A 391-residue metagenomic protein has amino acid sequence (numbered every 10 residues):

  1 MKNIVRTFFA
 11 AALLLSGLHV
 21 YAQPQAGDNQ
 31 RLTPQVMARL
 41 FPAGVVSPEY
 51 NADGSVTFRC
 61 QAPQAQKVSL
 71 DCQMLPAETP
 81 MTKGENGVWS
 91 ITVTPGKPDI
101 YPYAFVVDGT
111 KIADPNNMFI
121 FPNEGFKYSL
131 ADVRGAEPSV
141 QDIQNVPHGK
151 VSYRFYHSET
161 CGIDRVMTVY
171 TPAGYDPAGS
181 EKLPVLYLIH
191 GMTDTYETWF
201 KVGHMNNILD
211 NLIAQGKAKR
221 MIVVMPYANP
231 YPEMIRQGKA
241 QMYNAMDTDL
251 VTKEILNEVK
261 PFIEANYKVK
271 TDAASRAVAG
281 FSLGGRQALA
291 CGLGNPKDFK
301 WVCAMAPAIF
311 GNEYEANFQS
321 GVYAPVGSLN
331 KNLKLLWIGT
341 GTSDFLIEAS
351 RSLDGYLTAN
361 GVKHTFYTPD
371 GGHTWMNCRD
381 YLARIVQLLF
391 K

Functional and structural regions predicted by a protein language model:
M1-A26: Bacterial Sec-dependent N-terminal signal peptides
Q23-R39, Y50-S69, Q73-E78, K83-K391: Non-catalytic cap/lid and distal C-terminal segments of serine-dependent acyl enzymes
V45-E49: Short beta-strand segments of immunoglobulin-like
